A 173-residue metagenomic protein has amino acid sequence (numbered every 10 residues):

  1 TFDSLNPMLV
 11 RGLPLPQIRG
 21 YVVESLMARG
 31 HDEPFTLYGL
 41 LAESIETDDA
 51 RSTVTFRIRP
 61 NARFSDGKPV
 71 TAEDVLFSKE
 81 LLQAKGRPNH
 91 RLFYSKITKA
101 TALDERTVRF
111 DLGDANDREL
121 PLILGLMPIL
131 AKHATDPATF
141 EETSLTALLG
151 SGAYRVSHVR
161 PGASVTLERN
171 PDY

Functional and structural regions predicted by a protein language model:
T1-D3, N61-R63, A115-R118, P161-A163 (+1 more regions): Solvent-exposed loop/turn segments at secondary-structure junctions within structured extracellular/periplasmic domains
T1-D49, E80, L149: N-terminal lobe/hinge region of extracytoplasmic solute-binding protein
M8-L13, I58-D66, I97-T98: Second-shell loop/turn segments in exported
Y21-V23, L40-A42, D49-T53, V70 (+4 more regions): Extracytoplasmic
L26, I45, G67, F110 (+2 more regions): Residue-level signal for nonpolar/aromatic packing positions in well-ordered secondary structure
G30-D32, L124-Y173: Gly/Pro-rich hinge or "lid" segments in bacterial periplasmic/extracellular proteins
S44-P88, L103, R109-D111: Aromatic- and charge-enriched surface segment that lines or borders ligand/interaction sites
R57, R91-T135, A153-R160: Surface-exposed binding/hinge segments that line and control ligand-binding clefts or catalytic entry sites
